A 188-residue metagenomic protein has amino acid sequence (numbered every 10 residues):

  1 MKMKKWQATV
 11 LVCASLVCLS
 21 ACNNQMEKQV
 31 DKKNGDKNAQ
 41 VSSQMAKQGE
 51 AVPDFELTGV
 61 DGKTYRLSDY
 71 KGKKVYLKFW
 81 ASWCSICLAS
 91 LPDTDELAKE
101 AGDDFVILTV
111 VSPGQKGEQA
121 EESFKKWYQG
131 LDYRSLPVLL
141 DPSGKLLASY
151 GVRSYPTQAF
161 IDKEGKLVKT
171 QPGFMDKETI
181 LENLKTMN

Functional and structural regions predicted by a protein language model:
M1-V52, N188: N-terminal targeting signals for export/organelle localization
D54-V75, K99: A short beta-strand-turn-helix
Y76-L77, I107, Q158: Hydrophobic beta-strand anchors of alpha/beta hydrolase catalytic cores
F79-E96: Conserved redox-active cysteine motifs that mediate thiol-disulfide chemistry, especially di-cysteine Cys-X(1-2)-Cys
F105-Q119, S135-S143: Thiol-based oxidoreductase modules, predominantly thioredoxin-like and allied folds used for disulfide exchange
F124-I161: Short, internal strand/loop/helix patches that form the active-site neighborhood or redox-interaction surface
F160-N188: Thiol-/selenol-based redox modules, centered on thioredoxin-like and closely related oxidoreductase domains
